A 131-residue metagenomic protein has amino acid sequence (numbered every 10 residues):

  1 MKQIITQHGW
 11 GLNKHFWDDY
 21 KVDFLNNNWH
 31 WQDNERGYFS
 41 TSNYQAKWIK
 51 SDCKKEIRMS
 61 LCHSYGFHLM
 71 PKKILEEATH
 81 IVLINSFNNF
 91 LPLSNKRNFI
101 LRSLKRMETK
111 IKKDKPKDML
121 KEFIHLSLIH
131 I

Functional and structural regions predicted by a protein language model:
M1-N43: Conserved HGGG/HGGXW glycine-rich cap/lid loop of the alpha/beta-hydrolase fold
T6-W10, S64, S86: Glycine-rich His-Gly loop
D18, M70-K72: Short, hydrophobic alpha-helix immediately C-terminal to the catalytic nucleophile
S42-E56: Conserved acidic catalytic loop of the alpha/beta-hydrolase fold
L61-M70: Gly/Ala-rich beta-loop-alpha elbow adjacent to hydrolase catalytic centers
I74-A78: Primarily recognizes the serine-hydrolase "nucleophile elbow" in alpha/beta-hydrolase and SGNH/GDSL folds
T79-I111: Flexible "cap/lid" loop of the alpha/beta hydrolase fold
I129-I131: Conserved small/polar residues in nucleotide/adenosyl-binding loops
